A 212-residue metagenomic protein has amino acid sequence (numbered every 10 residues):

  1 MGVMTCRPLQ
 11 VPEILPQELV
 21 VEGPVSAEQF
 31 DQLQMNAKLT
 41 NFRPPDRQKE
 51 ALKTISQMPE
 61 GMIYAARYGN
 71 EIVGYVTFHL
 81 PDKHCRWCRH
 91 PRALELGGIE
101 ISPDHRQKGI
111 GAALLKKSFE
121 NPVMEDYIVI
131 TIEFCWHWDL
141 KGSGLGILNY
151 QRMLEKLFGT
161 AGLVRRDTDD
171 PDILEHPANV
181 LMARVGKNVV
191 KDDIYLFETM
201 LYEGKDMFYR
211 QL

Functional and structural regions predicted by a protein language model:
M1-F30, Y127-L212: Terminal substrate-recognition subdomain of acyl/acetyltransferases
G2-T54, M58-R67: Short amphipathic alpha-helix that is part of the acyltransferase structural core
F42-L94, I99: A conserved beta-strand-loop-helix scaffold within acyl/acetyltransferase catalytic domains
P45-Q48, A113-K116, I147-K156: Well-ordered, non-membrane alpha-helical segments in soluble/globular domains
G61, M124-Y127: Short, high-confidence coil segments that cap the C-terminus of an alpha-helix and link into the following beta-strand
E95-L96, K117-P122, T131-F134: Hydrophobic, well-ordered secondary-structure scaffolds
G97-R106, F134: A short, internal acetyl-CoA/4′-phosphopantetheine-binding micro-motif in the GNAT/acyltransferase core
I101, Q107-V123: Conserved acetyl-CoA-binding loop-helix of GNAT-fold acetyltransferases
